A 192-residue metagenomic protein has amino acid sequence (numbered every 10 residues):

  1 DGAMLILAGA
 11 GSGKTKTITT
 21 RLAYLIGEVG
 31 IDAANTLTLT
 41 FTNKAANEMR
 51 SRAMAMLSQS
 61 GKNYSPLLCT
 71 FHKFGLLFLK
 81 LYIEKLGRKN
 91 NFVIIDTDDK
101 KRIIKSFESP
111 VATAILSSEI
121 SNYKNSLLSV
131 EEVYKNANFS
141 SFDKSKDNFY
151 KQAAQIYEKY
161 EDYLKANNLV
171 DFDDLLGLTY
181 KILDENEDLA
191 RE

Functional and structural regions predicted by a protein language model:
G2-M4, G9, L25-A190: A basic/glycine-biased coupling hinge at the interface between accessory DNA-binding modules
K14-T15: Conserved lysine of the Walker
I18-T19, R50: Post-Walker A alpha-helix
T20-Y24: Active-site signature of alpha/beta-hydrolase-fold catalytic machinery across serine- and Asp/Cys-nucleophile hydrolases
